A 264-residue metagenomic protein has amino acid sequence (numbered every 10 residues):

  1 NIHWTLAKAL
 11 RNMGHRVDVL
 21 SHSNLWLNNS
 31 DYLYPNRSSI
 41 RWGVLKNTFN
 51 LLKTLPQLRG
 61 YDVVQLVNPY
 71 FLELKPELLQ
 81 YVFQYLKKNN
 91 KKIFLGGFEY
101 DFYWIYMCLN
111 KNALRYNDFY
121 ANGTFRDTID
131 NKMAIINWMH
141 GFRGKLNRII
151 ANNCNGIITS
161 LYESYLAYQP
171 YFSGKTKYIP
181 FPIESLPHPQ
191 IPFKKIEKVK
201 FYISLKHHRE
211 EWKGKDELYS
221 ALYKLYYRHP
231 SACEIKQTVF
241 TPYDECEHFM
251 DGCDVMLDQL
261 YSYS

Functional and structural regions predicted by a protein language model:
N1-Y34, K88-K92, G156: N-terminal subdomain of nucleotide-sugar transferases
N29-N36, L95-H140, H208: Acceptor-binding helix/loop patch of EC 2.4 sugar-transfer enzymes, predominantly nucleotide-sugar-dependent
L52-R59, Y81-K88, K92, D118-G156: Membrane-proximal helix-turn-helix segments that form the acceptor-binding/catalytic region of lipid-linked
L55-L78, K92-G96, V255-M256: Short N-terminal targeting/anchoring amphipathic segment
W104-I105, I135-T176, S220: A short, active-site helix/loop in glycosyltransferases that binds the activated sugar's phosphate group
L166-Y243: Conserved catalytic-core segment of nucleotide-activated headgroup transferases in glycan assembly
Y243-G252: Short acidic alpha-helix that forms the nucleotide-activated donor recognition element in Leloir-type transferases
D251-Y263: Acidic donor-binding loop of glycosyltransferase active sites
